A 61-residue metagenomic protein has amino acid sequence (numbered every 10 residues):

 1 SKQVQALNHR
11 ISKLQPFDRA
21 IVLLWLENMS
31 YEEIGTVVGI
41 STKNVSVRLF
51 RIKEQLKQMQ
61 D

Functional and structural regions predicted by a protein language model:
S1-A20, M29-S30, T36: Amphipathic alpha-helical segment used for protein-protein interaction
E32, V37-D61: DNA-recognition helix of helix-turn-helix
